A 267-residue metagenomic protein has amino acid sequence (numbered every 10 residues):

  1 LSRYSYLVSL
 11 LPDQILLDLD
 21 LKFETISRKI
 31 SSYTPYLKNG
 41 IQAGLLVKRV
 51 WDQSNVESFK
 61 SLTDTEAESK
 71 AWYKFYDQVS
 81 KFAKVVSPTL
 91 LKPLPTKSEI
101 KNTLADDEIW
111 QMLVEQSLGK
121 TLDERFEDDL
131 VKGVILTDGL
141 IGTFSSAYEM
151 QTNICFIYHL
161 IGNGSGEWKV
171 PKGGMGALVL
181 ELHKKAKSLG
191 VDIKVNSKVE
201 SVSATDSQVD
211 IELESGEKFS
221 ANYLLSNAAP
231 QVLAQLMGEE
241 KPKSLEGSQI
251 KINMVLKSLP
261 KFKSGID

Functional and structural regions predicted by a protein language model:
L1-S31: N-terminal FAD cofactor-binding segment of flavoenzymes
K22-E24, W110-Q111, P242-E246: Short Gly/Pro-enriched turn/cap motifs at secondary-structure boundaries
K38-Q42, E214-G216: Glycine-centered tight beta-turn/hairpin loop motif at sheet-sheet or coil-to-beta transitions
G40-E149: Rossmann-like flavin
L104, T137, G162-V170, Q249: Glycine- and acidic
C155-L213: Helical element adjacent to the flavin cofactor pocket in flavoenzyme catalytic cores
K198-D267: Mid-domain catalytic core of redox enzymes that form a hydrophobic substrate pocket/lid adjacent to a catalytic redox
